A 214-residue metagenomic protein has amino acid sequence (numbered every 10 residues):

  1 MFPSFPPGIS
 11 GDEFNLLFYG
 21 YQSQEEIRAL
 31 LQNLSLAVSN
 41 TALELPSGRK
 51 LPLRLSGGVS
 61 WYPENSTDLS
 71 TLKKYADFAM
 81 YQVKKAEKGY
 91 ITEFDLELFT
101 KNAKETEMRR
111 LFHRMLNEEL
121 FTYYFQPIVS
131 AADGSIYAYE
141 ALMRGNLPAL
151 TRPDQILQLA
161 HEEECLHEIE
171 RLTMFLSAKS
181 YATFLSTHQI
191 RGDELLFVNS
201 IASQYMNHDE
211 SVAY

Functional and structural regions predicted by a protein language model:
M1-Q24: Conserved helix-loop-beta segment at the catalytic/binding core of cyclic-nucleotide signaling proteins
P7-I9, V38-L55, K84, L185-E194: Catalytic core regions of nucleotide second-messenger enzymes
L17-I27, P46-K50, R54-L72, E97-T100 (+3 more regions): Catalytic strand-loop-helix junctions within cyclic-nucleotide turnover domains
R28, S47, Y62-K88, D154 (+1 more regions): Catalytic-core segments of nucleotide cyclases and related cyclic-nucleotide turnover enzymes
P63, Q82-E107, R191-S200: Flexible, glycine/charge-rich interdomain/linker segments that couple and regulate nucleotide signaling catalytic cores
K73-D95, L111-T122, N146-L150: Catalytic/regulatory signature loops of cyclic-dinucleotide turnover enzymes and related class III nucleotidyl cyclases
K104-H161, N199: Active-site core of bacterial EAL-family cyclic-dinucleotide phosphodiesterase domains
S135-Y137, L166-Y214: Catalytic core of bacterial c-di-GMP phosphodiesterases, primarily the EAL and HD-GYP domains, capturing alpha-helical
